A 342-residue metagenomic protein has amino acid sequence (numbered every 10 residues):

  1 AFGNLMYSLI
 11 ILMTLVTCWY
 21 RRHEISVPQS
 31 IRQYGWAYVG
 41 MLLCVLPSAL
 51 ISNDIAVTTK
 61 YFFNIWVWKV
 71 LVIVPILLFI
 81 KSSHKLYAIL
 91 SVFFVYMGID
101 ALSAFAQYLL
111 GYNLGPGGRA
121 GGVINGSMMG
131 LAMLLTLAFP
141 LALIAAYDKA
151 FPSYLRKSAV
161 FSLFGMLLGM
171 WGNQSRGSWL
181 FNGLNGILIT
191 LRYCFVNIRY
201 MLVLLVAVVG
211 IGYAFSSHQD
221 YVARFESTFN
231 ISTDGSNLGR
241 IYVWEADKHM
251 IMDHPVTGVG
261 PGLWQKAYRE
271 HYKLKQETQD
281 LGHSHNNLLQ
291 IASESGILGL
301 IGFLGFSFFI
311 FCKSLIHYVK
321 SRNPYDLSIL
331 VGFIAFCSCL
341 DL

Functional and structural regions predicted by a protein language model:
A1-F2, A292-S295, Y325-L342: Membrane helix-loop boundary segments at the extracytoplasmic
A1-L50, A56-V57, K81-S91, A145-K157 (+3 more regions): Transmembrane signal-anchor hairpin modules in multi-pass inner-membrane enzymes, especially those that act on
F2-L9, Y61-I65, V123-A138, R176-G177 (+1 more regions): Membrane-interface micro-motifs in multi-pass membrane enzymes
T14-L15, L42-L50, L71, K85-P116 (+5 more regions): Alpha-helical transmembrane segments of multi-pass inner-membrane proteins
T59-F62, S232: Extracellular loop and loop/strand-boundary signature of outer-membrane beta-barrel proteins
G111-G126, A223-G235: Extracytoplasmic catalytic-loop and juxtamembrane helix elements of membrane-embedded, polyprenol/dolichol-linked
L114-G117, I231-E245, M252-D253, T257-S295 (+1 more regions): Long extracytoplasmic/lumenal interhelical loops at the membrane interface of multi-pass membrane proteins
L168, G172, Y193-G235, E245-D253 (+1 more regions): A membrane-periplasm/extracellular boundary helix in multi-pass inner-membrane enzymes that assemble envelope glycans
